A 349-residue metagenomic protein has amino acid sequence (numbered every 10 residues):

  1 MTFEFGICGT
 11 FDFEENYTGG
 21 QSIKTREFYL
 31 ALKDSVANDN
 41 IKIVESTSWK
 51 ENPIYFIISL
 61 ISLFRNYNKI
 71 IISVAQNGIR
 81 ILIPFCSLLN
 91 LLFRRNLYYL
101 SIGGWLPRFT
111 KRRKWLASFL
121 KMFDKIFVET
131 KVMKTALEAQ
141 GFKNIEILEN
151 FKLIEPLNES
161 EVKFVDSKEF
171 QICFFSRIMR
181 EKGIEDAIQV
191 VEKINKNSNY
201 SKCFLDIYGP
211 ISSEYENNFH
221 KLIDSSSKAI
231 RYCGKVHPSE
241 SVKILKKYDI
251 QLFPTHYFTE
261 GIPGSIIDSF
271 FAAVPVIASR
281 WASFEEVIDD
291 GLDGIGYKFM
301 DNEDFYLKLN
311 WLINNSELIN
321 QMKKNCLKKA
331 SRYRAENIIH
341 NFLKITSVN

Functional and structural regions predicted by a protein language model:
G6-C8, K163-K182, A187-K193, L205-D206: Conserved donor-binding/catalytic core segment of Leloir-type glycosyltransferases
K121-E159: Donor nucleotide-sugar binding/catalytic pocket of nucleotide-sugar-dependent glycosyltransferases
F204-N217, G234: Glycosyltransferase donor-sugar binding loop
N217-S239: Nucleotide-activated donor-binding/catalytic signature segment of Leloir-type glycosyltransferases, i.e., the conserved
K246-E260, V274: Acidic donor-binding loop of glycosyltransferase active sites
L252, F271, P275-A278, I288: Short hydrophobic beta-strand element within catalytic cores of glycosyltransferases and related nucleotide-activated
D290-G291, I295-N302, W311-E317: Conserved acidic donor-binding segment of nucleotide-sugar-dependent glycosyltransferases
D304, W311, L318-R332, K344: A short, well-ordered alpha-helix in the C-terminal region of glycosyltransferases
